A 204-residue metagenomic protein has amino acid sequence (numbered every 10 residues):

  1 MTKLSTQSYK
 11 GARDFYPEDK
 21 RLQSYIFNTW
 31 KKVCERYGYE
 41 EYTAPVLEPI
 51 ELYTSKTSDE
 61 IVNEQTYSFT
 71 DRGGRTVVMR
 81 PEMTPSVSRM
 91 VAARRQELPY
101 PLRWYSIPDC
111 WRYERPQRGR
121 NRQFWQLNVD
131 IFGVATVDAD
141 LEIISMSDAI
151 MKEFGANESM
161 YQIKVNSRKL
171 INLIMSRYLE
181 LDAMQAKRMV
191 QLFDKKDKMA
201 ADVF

Functional and structural regions predicted by a protein language model:
T2-F204: Extended, charged alpha-beta segments that form solvent-exposed binding/catalytic grooves in nucleic-acid-handling
